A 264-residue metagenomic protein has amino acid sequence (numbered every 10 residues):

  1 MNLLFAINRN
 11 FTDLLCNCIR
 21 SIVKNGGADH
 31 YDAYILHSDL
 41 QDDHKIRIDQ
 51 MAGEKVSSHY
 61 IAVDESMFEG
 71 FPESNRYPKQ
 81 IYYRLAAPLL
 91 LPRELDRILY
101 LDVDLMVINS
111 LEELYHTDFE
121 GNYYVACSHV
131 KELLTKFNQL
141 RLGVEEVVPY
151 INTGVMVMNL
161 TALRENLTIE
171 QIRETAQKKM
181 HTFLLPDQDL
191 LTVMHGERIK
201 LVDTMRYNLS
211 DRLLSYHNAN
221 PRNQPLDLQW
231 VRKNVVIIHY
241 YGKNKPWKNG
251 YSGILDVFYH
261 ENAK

Functional and structural regions predicted by a protein language model:
M1, I7, L160-K264: A glycosyltransferase accessory/donor-loop signature
M1-R20: N-proximal low-complexity "stem/linker" segments adjacent to membrane-targeting elements
S21-H30: Short, acidic, metal-binding catalytic loop of nucleotide-sugar glycosyltransferases
D32-D39, A126-S128: Short internal beta-strands
D43-L90: Active-site-proximal specificity loops/subdomain of glycosyltransferases
A62-S66, Q80-L134, E145-V148, V157-M158 (+1 more regions): GT-A fold catalytic core of metal-dependent nucleotide-sugar glycosyltransferases, centered on the diacidic
G70-Q80, N138-G143, Y216-P221: Short, surface-exposed amphipathic charged segments that create phosphate/polyanion-binding patches used for binding
I81, L85, T153, L184-D189: Conserved glycosyltransferase catalytic-site signature
